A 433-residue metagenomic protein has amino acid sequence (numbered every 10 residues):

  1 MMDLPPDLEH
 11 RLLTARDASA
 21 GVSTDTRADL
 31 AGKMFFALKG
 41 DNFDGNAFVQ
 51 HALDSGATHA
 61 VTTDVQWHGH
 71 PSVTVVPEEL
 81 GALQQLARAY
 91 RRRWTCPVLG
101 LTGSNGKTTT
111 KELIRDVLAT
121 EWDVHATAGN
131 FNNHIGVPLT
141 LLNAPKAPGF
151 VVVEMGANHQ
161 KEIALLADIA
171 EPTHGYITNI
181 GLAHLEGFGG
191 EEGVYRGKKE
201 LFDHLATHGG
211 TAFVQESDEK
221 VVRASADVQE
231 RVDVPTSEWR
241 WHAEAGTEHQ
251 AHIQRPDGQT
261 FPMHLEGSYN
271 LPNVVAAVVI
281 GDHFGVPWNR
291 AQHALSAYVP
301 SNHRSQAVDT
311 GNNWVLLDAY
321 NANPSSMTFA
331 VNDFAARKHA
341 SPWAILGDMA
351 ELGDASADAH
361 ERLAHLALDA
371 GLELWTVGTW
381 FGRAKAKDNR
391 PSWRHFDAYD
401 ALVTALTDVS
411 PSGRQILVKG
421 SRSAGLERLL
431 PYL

Functional and structural regions predicted by a protein language model:
M1-Q85, A89, E266, A335-A340 (+5 more regions): N-terminal leader/targeting and accessory segments in enzymes
V49, I163, K198, F202 (+2 more regions): Generic hydrophobic/aromatic pocket-lining and core-packing "Φ" positions
T62-T63, W67-H70, Y176-W314, H339-A340 (+2 more regions): Acidic, Mg2+-coordinating active-site environments of NTP-dependent enzymes
A82-A212, E216, K220-V228, Y432: Phosphate-binding loop of NTP-binding sites
L101, N302-R304, S423, E427-L429: ATP-dependent carboxylate/acyl-activation modules
D168, A401-S410: Short amphipathic alpha-helix with an adjacent loop that forms part of the alpha/beta core around
S301-H303, A319-F329: Glycine-rich phosphate/pyrophosphate-binding beta-alpha loops
H395, R414-P431: Peripheral docking tails and interdomain loops at the edges of cofactor- or intermediate-handling domains
